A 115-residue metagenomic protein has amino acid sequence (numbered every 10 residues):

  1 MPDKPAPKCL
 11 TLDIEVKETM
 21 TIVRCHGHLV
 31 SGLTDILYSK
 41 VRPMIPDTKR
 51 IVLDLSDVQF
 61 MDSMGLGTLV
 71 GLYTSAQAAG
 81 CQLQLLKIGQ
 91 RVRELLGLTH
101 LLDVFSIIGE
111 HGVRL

Functional and structural regions predicted by a protein language model:
M1-Q59, G71-L115: STAS-like cytosolic regulatory interaction modules
D62: Conserved G/P- and acidic residue-centered "switch" motifs that form tight phosphate/ATP-binding loops in soluble
